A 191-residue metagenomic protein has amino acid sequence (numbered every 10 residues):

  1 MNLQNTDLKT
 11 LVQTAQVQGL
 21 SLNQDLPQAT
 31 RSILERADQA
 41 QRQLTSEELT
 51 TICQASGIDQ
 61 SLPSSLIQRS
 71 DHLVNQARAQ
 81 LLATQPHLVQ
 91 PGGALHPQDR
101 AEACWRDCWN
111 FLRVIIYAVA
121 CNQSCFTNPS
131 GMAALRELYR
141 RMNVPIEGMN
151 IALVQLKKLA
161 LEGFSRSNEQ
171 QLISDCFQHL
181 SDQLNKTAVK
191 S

Functional and structural regions predicted by a protein language model:
M1-R140, V144, M149, L161-S191: Core of compact, soluble alpha-helical bundle domains
L156: Conserved phosphate-interacting/catalytic interface
